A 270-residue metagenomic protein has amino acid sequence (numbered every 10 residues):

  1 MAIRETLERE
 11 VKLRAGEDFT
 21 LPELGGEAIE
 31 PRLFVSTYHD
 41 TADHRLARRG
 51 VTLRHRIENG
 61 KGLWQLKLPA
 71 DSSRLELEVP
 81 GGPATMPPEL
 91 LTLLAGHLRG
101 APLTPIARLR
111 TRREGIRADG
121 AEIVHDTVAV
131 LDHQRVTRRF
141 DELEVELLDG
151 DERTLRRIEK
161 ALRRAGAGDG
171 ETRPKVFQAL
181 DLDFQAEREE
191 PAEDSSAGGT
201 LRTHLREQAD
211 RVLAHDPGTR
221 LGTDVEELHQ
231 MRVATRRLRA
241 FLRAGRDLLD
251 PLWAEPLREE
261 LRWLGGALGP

Functional and structural regions predicted by a protein language model:
M1-P270: Function-determining surface determinants
